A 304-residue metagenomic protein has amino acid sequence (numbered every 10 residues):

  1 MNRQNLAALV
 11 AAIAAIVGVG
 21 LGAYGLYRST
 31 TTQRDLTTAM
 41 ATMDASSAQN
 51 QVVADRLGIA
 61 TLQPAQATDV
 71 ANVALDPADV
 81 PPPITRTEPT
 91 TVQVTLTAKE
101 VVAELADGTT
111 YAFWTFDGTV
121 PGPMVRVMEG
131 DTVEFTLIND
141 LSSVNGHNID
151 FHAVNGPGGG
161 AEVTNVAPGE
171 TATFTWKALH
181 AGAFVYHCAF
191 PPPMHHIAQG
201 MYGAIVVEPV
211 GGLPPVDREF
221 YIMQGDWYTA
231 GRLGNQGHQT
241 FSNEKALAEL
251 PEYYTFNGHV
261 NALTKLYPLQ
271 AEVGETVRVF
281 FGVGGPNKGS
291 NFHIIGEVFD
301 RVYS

Functional and structural regions predicted by a protein language model:
N2-S304: Copper-binding active sites and cupredoxin-like electron-transfer domains, recognizing His/Cys-rich ligand loops
